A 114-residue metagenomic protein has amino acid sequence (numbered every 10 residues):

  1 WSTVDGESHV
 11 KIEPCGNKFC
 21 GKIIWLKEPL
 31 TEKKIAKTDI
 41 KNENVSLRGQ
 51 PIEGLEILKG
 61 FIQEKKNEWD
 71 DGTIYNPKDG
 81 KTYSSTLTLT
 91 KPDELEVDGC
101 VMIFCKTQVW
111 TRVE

Functional and structural regions predicted by a protein language model:
W1-T3, D71-P77, E96-G99: Short beta-strand segments that buttress and anchor functional surface loops
S2-H9, Q108-E114: K/E-rich alpha-helical interaction surfaces of small helical-bundle regulatory domains
T3-V45, Q50-E56, G60-E64: Short, solvent-exposed loop/hinge segments that bridge or flank secondary-structure elements
C15, T90-K91: Structural motif
I23, T31-K34, K81-S84, K106-T111: A short, polar/proline- and glycine-enriched secondary-structure boundary/capping micro-motif
Q50-T86: Mid-chain, well-packed structural core segment of small domains
K65, K91-D93: Residue-level recognition of beta-strand termini and adjacent short loop/turns
K78, S84-L87, E94-T107: Short, exposed beta-strand-loop hairpins at the edges of beta-sheets in extracellular/periplasmic proteins
